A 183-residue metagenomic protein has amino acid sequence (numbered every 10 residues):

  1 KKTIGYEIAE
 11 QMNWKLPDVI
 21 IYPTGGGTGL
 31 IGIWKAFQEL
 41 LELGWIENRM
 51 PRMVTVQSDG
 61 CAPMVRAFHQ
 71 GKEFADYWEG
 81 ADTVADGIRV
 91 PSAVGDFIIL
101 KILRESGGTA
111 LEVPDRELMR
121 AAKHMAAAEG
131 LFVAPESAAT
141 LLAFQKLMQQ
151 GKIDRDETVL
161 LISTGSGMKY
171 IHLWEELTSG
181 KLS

Functional and structural regions predicted by a protein language model:
K1-G44, K123: Active-site/ligand-binding-proximal alpha/beta "capping" segment
I8, I20-I21, M53, I88 (+4 more regions): Buried hydrophobic positions in well-ordered alpha/beta secondary-structure cores of metabolic enzymes
K15-L16, L41-M50, Q149-D156: Phosphate-handling active-site elements
D18-Y22, N48-V56, D156-I162: Beta-strand segments within the central parallel beta-sheet cores of soluble alpha/beta enzyme folds
Y22-G25, P51, A122-K123, G130-K146 (+1 more regions): Substrate-binding/catalytic subdomain of NAD(P)-dependent oxidoreductase enzymes
G25-I33, C61-V65, E136-F144, I162 (+1 more regions): Short glycine/serine/threonine-rich phosphate/pyrophosphate-binding segments that cradle anionic phosphate groups
E39-V133, E176-S183: Active-site/ligand-binding loops adjacent to catalytic centers
D76-D82, A138-S183: Phosphate-binding loop/pocket of nucleotide- and phosphate-handling active sites
